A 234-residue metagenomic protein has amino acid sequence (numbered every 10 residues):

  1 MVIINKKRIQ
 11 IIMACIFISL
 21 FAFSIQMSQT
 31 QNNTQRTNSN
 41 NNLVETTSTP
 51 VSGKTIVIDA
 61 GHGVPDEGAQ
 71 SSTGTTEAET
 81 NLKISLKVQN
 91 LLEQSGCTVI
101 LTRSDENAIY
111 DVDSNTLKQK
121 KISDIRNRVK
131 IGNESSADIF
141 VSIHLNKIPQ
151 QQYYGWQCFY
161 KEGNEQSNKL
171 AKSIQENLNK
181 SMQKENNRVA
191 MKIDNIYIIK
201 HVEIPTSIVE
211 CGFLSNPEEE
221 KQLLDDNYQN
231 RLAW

Functional and structural regions predicted by a protein language model:
M1-W234: Catalytic-site microenvironment of enzymes that process N-acetyl-hexosamine-containing cell-wall polysaccharides
